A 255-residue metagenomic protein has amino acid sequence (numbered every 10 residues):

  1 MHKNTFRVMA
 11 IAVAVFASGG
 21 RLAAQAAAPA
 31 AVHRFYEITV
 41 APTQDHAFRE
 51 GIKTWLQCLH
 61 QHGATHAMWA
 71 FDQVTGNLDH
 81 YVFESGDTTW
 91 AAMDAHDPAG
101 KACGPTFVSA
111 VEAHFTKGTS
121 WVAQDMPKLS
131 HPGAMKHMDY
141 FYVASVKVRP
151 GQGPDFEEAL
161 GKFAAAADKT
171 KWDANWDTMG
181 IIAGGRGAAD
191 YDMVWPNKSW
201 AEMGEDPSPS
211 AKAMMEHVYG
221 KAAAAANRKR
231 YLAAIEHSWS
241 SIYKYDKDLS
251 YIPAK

Functional and structural regions predicted by a protein language model:
M1-A10, G19-G20: Bacterial N-terminal signal peptides that target proteins for export
M9-F16, Y243: N-terminal non-cleavable signal-anchor helices
V15-A23: C-terminal segment of classical bacterial N-terminal signal peptides
A23-K255: Short S/T/G/P-rich N-terminal loop/turn motif that feeds into the first structured element of a domain
